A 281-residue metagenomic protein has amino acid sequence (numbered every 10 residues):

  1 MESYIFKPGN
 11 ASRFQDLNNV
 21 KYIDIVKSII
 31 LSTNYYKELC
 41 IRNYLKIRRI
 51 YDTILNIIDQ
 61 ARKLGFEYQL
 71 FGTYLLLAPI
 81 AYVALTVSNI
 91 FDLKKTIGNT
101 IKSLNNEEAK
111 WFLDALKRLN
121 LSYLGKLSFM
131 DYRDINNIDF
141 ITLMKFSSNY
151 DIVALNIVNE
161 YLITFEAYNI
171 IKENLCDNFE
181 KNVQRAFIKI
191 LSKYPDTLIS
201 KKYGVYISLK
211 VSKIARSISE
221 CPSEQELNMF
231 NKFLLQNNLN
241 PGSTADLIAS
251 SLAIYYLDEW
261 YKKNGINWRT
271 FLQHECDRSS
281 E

Functional and structural regions predicted by a protein language model:
M1-L55, L85-N238, Y255-E281: Phosphate-rich cofactor/ligand-interacting catalytic cores and adjacent structured alpha/beta frameworks
K46-Q60, G72-I80: A short glycine/small-residue-enriched secondary-structure motif
Q60-G65, A109-F112: Glycine- and aromatic-rich loop/turn segments at beta-sheet edges
G65-A78, N237-A253: Conserved phosphate/anionic-ligand binding catalytic regions in large, soluble enzymes, centered on
